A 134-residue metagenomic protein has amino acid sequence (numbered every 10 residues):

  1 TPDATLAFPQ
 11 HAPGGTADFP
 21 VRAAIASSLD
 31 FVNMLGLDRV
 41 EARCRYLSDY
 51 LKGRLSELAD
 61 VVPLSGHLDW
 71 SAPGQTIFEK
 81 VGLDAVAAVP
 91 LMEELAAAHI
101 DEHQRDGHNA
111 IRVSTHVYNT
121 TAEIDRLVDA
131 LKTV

Functional and structural regions predicted by a protein language model:
T1-V134: Pyridoxal 5′-phosphate
